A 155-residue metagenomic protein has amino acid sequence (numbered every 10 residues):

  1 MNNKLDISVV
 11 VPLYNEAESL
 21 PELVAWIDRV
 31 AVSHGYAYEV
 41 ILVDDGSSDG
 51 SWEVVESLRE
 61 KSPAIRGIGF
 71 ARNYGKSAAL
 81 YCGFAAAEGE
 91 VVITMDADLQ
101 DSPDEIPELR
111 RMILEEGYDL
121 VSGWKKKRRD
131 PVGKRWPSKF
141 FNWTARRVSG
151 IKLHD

Functional and structural regions predicted by a protein language model:
M1-R29, Y36: N-proximal low-complexity "stem/linker" segments adjacent to membrane-targeting elements
S8, A37-E39, A64-R66, D119: Structural signature of beta-strand start/N-cap positions in the alpha/beta core of ABC transporter nucleotide-binding
L13-Y14, D45, D96: Aromatic-flanked redox-active Cys/Sec active sites in thiol-based oxidoreductases, especially the WC-centered
E18-E22, D49-L58: Acidic helix N-cap motif at the loop->helix transition within catalytic regions of sugar-transfer enzymes
V24, D28, H34-S47, I68-G69: Short beta-strand/loop segment that forms part of the nucleotide-sugar
V30-A31, V55-R59, I113: Conserved hydrophobic residues forming the short capping helix/wall of the S-adenosyl-L-methionine
D44-E53, L99-Q100: A conserved acidic beta->alpha catalytic loop
R66-R72, K76-A86, V91-T94, Q100-D155: Acceptor/aglycone-binding surface of glycosyltransferases and processive sugar-polymer synthases
